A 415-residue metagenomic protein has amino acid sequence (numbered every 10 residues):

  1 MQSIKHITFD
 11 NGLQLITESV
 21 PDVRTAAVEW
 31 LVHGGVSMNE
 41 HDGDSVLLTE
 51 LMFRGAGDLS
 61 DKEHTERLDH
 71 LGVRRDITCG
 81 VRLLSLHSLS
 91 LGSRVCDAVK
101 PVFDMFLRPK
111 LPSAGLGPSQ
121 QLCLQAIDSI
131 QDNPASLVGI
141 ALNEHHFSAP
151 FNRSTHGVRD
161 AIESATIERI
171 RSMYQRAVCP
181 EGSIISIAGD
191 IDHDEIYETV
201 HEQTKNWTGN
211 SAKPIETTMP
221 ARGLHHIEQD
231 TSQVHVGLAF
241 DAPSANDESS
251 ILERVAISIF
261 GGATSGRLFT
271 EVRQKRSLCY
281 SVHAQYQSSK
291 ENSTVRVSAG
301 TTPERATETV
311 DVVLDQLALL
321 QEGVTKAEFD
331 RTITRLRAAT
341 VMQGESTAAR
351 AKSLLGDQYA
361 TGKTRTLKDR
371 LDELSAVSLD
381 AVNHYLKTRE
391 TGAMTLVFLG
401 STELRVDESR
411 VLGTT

Functional and structural regions predicted by a protein language model:
M1-F9: Short, Gly/Pro- and small/polar-rich lid/capping loops
T8, S19, E63-I215, P243-S244 (+1 more regions): Charge-rich, well-structured scaffold segments of protease-associated domains
L13-V36, H41-D42, G182, N210-F269: His/Glu-based metal-binding/catalytic segments typifying zinc-dependent metallopeptidases
I16, A27-L31, L48-L51, D76-T78 (+1 more regions): Short, conserved beta-strand segments within well-ordered enzyme catalytic domains that often line or immediately flank
G43-A56: Active-site SXXK
